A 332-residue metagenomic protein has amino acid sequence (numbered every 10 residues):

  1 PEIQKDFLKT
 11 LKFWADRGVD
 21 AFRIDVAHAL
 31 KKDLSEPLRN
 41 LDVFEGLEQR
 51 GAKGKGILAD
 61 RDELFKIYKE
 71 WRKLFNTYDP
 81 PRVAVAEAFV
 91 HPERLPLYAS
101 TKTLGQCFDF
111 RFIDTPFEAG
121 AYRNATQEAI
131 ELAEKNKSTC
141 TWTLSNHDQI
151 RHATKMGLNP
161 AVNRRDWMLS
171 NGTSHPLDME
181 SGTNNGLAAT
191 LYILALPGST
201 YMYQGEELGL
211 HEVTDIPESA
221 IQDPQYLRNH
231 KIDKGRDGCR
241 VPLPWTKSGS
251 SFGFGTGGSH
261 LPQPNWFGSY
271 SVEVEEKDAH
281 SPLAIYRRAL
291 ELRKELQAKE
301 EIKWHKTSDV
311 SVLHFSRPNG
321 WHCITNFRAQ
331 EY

Functional and structural regions predicted by a protein language model:
P1-Y332: Active-site and adjacent substrate-binding regions of carbohydrate-active enzymes
